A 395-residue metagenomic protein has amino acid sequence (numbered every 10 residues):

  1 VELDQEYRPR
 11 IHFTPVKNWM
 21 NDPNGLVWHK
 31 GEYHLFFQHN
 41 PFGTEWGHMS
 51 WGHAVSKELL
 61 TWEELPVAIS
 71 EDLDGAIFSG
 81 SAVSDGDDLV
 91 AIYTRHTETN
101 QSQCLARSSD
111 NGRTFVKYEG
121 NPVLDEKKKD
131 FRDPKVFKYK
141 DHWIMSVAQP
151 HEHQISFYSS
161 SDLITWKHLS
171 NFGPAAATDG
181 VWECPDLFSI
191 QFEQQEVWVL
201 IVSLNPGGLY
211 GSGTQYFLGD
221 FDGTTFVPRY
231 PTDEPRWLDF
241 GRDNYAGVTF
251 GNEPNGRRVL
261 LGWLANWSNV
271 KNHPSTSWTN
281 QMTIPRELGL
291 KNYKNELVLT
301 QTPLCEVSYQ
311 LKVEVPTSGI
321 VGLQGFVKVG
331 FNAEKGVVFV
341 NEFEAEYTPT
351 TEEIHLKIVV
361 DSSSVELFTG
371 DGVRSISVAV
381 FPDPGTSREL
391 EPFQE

Functional and structural regions predicted by a protein language model:
V1, E193, Q215-E395: Beta-rich accessory regions
V1-N24, G43-W46, L60-S84, G112-K138 (+3 more regions): Surface loop/turn signatures of beta-propeller and other carbohydrate-active proteins
H29, D85, F137-Y139, F188-I190 (+2 more regions): Structural WD40 beta-propeller signal
E32-L35, G86-Y93, H142-M145, Q194-L200 (+1 more regions): Entry beta-strands of beta-propeller and related beta-repeat scaffolds
N40-T44, H96-T99, P150-H153, N205-G208 (+1 more regions): Short glycine/acidic-enriched loop and turn motifs that connect beta-strands
S50-E58, Q103-G112, F157-D162, S212-G223 (+1 more regions): Beta-propeller blade signature
S79, D88-V123: Carboxylate/His-rich catalytic cores and anion/metal-binding grooves
H151, Y158-S159, S170-G219, L238: Aromatic- and carboxylate-enriched substrate-binding clefts and catalytic-loop regions of carbohydrate-active enzymes
